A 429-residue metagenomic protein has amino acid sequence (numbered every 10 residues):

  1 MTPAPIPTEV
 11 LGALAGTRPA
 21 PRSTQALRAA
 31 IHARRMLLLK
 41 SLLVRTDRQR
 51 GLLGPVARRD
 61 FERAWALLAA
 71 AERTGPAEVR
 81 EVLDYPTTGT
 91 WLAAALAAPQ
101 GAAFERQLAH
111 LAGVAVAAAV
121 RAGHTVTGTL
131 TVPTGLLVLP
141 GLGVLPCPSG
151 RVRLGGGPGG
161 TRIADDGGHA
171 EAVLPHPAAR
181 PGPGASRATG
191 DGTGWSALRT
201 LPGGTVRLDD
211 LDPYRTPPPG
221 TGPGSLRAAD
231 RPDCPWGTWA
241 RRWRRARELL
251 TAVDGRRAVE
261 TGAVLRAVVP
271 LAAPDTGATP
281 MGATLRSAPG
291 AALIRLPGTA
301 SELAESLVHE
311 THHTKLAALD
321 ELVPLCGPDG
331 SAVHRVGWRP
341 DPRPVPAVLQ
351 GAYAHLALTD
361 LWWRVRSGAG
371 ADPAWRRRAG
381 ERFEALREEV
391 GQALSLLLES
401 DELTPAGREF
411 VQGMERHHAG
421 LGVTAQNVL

Functional and structural regions predicted by a protein language model:
M1-V269, R295, E384-L429: Type-3 copper protein
D254, A272-P274, L296-G298, H312 (+1 more regions): Short, flexible loop/turn elements at secondary-structure junctions
V259-A263, A267, P324-D329, G368-A379: Short, glycine/acidic-rich hinge or "gate" loops at secondary-structure transitions that mediate conformational
V268-A288: Catalytic zinc-binding patch centered on the HExxH motif and its immediate surroundings that defines zinc-dependent
T284-S287, P297-S306, T314-P346: Post-HEXXH active-site segment of zinc metalloproteases
H313, A317, E321, D360-S367: Short, well-ordered loop/turn and helix-capping segments at boundaries between secondary-structure elements and domains
S331-A374: Post-HExxH zinc-binding segment in Zn-dependent metallohydrolases
A352-A357, S367-L403: Domain-exit/linker segments immediately C-terminal to small folded modules
